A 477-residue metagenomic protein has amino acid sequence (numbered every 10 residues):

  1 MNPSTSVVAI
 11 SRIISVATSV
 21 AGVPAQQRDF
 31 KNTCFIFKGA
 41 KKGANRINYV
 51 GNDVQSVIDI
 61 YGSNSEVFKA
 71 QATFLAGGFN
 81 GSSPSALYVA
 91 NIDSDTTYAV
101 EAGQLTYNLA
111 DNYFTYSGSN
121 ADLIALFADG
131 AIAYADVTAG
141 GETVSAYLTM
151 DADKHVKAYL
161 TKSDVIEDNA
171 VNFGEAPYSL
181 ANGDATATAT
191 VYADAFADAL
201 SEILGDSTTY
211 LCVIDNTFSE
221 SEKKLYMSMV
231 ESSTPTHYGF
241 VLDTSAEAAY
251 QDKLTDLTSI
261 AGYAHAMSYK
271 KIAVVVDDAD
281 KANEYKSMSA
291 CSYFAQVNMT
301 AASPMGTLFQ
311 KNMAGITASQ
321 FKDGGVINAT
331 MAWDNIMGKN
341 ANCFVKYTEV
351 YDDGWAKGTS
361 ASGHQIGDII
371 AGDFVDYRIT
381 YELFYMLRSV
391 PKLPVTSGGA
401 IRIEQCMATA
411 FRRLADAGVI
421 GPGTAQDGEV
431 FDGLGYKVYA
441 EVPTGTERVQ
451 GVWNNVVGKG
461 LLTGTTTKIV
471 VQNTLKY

Functional and structural regions predicted by a protein language model:
M1-Y477: Surface-exposed assembly/interface segments
